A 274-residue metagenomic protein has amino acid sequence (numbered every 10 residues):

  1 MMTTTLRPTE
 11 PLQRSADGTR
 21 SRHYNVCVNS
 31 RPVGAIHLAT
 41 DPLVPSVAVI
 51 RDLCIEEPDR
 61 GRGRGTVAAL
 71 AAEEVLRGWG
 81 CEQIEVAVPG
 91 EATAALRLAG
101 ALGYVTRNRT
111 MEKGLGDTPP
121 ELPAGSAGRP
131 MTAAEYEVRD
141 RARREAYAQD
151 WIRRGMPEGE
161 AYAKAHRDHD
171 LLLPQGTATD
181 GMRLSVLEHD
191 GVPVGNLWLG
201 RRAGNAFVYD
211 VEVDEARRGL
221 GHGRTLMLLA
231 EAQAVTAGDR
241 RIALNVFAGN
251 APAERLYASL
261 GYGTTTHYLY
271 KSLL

Functional and structural regions predicted by a protein language model:
M2-N29, H37-A39, G159-L184, E188: Active-site rim helix/loop that mediates acceptor-substrate recognition in acyltransferases
M2-R14, A127-R154: A short beta-loop-alpha structural element at the N-terminal edge of CoA-dependent acyl/N-acetyltransferase catalytic
Y24, N29, V105-V138, R240 (+2 more regions): C-terminal "cap" of GNAT-fold acetyltransferases
N25, R31-T40, V49, C54 (+4 more regions): Conserved beta-strand in the GNAT
I50-R62, V88-G90, V211-R218: A short, internal acetyl-CoA/4′-phosphopantetheine-binding micro-motif in the GNAT/acyltransferase core
D59, G63-A71, R217, G221-L229: Conserved acetyl-CoA pyrophosphate-binding loop and the N-cap/start of the following alpha-helix in GNAT-like
T66, G90-N108, R224, A248-T266: Conserved active-site alpha-helix within GNAT-family acetyltransferase domains
L76-P89, A234-N245: Conserved GNAT acetyl-CoA-binding A-motif
